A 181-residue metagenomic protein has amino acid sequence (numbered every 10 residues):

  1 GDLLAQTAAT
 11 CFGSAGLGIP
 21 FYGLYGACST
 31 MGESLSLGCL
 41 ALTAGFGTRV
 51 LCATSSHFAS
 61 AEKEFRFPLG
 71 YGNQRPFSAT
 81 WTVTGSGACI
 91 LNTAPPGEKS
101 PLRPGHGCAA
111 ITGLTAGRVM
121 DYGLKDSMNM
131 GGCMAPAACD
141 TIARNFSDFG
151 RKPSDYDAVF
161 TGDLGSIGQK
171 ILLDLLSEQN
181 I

Functional and structural regions predicted by a protein language model:
G1-C28, D155-K170: Conserved beta-ketoacyl condensing-enzyme motif
G1-L17, S56-F67, P95, H106-A116 (+1 more regions): Acidic-glycine-rich active-site phosphate/pyrophosphate-binding loop
G13-A15, P20, S36-C39, T43 (+1 more regions): Cofactor- and metal-binding active-site motifs of prokaryotic enzymes that mediate redox/radical or nucleophilic
Y25-C52, L91: Active-site-proximal alpha-helical scaffold in enzymes
A44-T54, P104-A109, D148, Q179-I181: Structural signature of cysteine-dependent C-C bond-forming condensing enzymes
S56-H57, T115-M120, F160-S166: Glycine-rich beta-alpha junction loops
P68-A143, D148-R151: Condensing-enzyme catalytic core mediating Claisen C-C bond formation in acyl metabolism
A137, A143-L175: Long, repeat-rich segments with strong aromatic
